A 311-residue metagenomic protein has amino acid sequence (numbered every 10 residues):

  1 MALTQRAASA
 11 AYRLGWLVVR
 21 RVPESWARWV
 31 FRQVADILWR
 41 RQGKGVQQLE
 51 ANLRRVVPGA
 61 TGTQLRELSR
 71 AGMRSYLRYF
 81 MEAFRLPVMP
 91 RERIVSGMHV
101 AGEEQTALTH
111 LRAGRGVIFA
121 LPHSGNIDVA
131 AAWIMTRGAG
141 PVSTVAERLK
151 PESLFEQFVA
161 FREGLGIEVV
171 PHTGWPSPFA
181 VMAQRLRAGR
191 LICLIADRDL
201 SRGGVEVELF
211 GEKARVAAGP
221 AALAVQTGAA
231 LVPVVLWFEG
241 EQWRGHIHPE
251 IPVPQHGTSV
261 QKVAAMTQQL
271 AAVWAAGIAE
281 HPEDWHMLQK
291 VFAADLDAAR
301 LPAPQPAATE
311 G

Functional and structural regions predicted by a protein language model:
M1-L121, F155-E156, G166: Membrane-anchoring hydrophobic helices of lipid-metabolizing enzymes
L3, L38, R66, R70 (+4 more regions): Non-catalytic C-terminal accessory region of glycerolipid acyltransferases and related lyso-lipid remodeling enzymes
A10, G45, H99, G174 (+1 more regions): Soluble or luminal CAZymes and related metallo-dependent hydrolases
Q47, Q105, D128, F155-E156 (+3 more regions): Residue-level marker for well-ordered alpha-helical positions
G97-A101, S124, P151, H172-P176 (+2 more regions): A conditional alpha-helix N-cap/helix-loop micro-motif detector
A101-E103, V145-E147, H172, H248-E250 (+1 more regions): Conserved beta-strand termini and adjacent loop/short-helix elements that scaffold enzyme active sites in alpha/beta
E104-L108, A131, M135, F158-V159 (+2 more regions): Short amphipathic alpha-helical segments and helix-helix/interface helices
A113-G174, A188, D199-V205, L209: Catalytic core of membrane glycerolipid acyltransferases/transacylases, capturing the structured, soluble-facing
